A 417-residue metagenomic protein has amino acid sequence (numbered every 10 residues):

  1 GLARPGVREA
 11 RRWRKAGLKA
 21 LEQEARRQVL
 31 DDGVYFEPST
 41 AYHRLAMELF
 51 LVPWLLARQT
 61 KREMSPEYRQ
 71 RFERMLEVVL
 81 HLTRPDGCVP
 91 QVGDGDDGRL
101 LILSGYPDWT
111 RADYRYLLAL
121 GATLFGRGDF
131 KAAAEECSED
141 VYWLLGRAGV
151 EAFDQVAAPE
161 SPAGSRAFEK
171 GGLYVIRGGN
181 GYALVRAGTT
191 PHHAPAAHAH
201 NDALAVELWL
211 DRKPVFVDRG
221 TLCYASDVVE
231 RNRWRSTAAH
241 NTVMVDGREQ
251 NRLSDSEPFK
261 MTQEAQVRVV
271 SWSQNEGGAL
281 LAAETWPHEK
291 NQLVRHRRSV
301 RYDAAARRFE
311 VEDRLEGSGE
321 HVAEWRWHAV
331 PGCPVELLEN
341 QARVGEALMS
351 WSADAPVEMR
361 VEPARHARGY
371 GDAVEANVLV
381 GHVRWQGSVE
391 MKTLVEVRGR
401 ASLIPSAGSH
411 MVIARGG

Functional and structural regions predicted by a protein language model:
G1-A41, L45, L51-V52, E151-Q155: Active-site lining segments of carbohydrate-active enzymes
G1-G6, W54-A57, L82-T83, V397-R398: Generic structural signal for hydrophobic core residues of well-folded globular domains
L2-L18, A57-F72, S273: Structural helix-adjacent loops and short alpha-helical linkers that scaffold large soluble proteins
V7-R8, Q23, Q59, D211-K213 (+1 more regions): Secondary-structure boundary elements
E24, A46, M75, V311 (+1 more regions): Alpha-helical packing segments of well-folded alpha/beta enzyme cores
A41-F216, V270, W385: Carbohydrate-active enzyme catalytic cores, enriched for enzymes that act on polyanionic acidic polysaccharides
G95-D96, I102-A112, A122-E136, Y142 (+2 more regions): CBM-like, beta-strand-rich accessory domains located in the C-terminal region of large, secreted polysaccharide-active
A157-V245, Q341-L348, L394-A401, H410-G417: Beta-strand-rich N-terminal accessory domains
